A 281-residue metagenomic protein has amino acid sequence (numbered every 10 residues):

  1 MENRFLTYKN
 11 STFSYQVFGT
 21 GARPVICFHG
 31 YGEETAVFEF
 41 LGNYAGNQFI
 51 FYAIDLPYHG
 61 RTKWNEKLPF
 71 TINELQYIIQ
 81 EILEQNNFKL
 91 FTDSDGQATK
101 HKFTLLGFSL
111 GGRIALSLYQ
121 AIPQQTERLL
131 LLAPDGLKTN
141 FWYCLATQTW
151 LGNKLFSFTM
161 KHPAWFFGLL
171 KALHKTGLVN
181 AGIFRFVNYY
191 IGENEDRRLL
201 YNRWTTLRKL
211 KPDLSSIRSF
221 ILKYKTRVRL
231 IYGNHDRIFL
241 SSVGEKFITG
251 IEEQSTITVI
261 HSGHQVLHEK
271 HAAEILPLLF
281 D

Functional and structural regions predicted by a protein language model:
V17-R61: Conserved HGGG/HGGXW glycine-rich cap/lid loop of the alpha/beta-hydrolase fold
A53-L106: Active-site loop/oxyanion-hole signature of alpha/beta-hydrolase fold enzymes
G107-G111, A115: Gly/Ala-rich beta-loop-alpha elbow adjacent to hydrolase catalytic centers
Q120, R128-M160: Flexible "cap/lid" loop of the alpha/beta hydrolase fold
K161-L222: Conserved alpha/beta-hydrolase catalytic His-Asp/Glu region
S216-R218, T226, L240-I248: Short alpha-helix in the alpha/beta-hydrolase fold that links the catalytic acid
Y224, L230-Y232, D236: Short beta-strand/loop motif that positions the catalytic acidic residue of the alpha/beta-hydrolase fold
I238, S262-A272: Catalytic histidine-centered segment of alpha/beta-hydrolase-like enzymes
